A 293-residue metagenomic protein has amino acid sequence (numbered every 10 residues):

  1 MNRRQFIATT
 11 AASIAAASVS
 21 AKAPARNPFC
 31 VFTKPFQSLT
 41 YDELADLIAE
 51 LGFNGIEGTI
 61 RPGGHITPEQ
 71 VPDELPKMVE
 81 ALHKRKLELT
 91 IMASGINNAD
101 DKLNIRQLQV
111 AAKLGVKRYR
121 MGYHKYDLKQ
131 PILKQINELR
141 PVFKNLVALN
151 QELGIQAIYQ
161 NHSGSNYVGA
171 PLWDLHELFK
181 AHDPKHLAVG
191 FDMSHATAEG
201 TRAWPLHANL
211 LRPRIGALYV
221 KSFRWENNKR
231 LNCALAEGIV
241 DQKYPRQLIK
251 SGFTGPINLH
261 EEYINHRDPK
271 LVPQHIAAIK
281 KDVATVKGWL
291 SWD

Functional and structural regions predicted by a protein language model:
R4-A11, K22-P28, L39-A49, L172-F191 (+1 more regions): Histidine-acidic metal/acid-base catalytic patches
T10-A12, A16-K22, E43-A45, P62 (+4 more regions): Active-site acidic/histidine proton-transfer and metal-coordination neighborhood in alpha/beta enzyme cores
N27-T33, I56-G58, L89-S94, Y119-M121 (+4 more regions): Hydrophobic faces of well-ordered beta-strands that scaffold small-molecule active sites in alpha/beta enzyme cores
F32-F36, T59-G63, S94-N97, H124-Y126 (+4 more regions): Active-site beta-loop-alpha junctions enriched in small/polar residues
L51-P62, L87, W225: Short, conserved active-site loops that position catalytic residues or coordinate cofactors/metal ions across diverse
T59-K77: Glycine-rich, proline-tolerant flexible connector loops at the mouths of alpha/beta enzymes
